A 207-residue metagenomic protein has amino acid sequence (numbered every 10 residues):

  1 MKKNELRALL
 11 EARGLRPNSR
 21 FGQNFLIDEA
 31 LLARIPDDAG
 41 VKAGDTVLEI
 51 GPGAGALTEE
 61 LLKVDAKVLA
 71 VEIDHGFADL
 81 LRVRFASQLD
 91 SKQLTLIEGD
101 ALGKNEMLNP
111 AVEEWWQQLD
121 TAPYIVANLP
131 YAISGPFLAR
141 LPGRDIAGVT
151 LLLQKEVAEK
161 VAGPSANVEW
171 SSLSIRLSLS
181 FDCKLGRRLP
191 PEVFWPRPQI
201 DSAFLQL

Functional and structural regions predicted by a protein language model:
M1-L207: Catalytic cores of RNA-modifying enzymes
